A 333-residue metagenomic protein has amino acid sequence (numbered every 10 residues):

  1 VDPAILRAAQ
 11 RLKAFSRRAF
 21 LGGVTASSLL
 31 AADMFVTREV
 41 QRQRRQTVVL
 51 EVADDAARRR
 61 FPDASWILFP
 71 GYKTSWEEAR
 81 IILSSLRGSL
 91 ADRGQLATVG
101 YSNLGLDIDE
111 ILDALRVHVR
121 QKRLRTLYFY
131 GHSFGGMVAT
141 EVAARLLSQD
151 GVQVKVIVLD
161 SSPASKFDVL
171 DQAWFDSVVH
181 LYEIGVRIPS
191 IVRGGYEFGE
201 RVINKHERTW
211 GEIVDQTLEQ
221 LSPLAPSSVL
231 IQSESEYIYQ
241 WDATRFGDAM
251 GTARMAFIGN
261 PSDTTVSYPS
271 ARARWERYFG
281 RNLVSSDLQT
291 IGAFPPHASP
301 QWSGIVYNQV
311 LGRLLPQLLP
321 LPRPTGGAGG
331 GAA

Functional and structural regions predicted by a protein language model:
V1-F15: N-terminal secretory signal peptides
F15-T25: N-terminal export leaders
R42-L90: Short, surface-exposed "cap/lid" segments of acyl-processing enzymes
R87-G105: Conserved alpha/beta-hydrolase
G131-A139: Gly/Ala-rich beta-loop-alpha elbow adjacent to hydrolase catalytic centers
V158-V169: Active-site nucleophile loop of the alpha/beta-hydrolase fold
N204-S286: Serine-hydrolase catalytic core
D287-A333: Catalytic active-site module of serine/aspartate enzymes centered on a nucleophile-bearing elbow/loop
